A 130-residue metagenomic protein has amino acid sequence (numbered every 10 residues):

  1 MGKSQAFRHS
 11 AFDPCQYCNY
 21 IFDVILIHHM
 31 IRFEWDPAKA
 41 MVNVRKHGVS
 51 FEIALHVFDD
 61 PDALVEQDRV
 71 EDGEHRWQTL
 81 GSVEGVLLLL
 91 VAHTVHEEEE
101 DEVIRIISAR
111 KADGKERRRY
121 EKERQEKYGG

Functional and structural regions predicted by a protein language model:
G2-G130: Ribonuclease/tRNase effector modules and their secretory precursors
